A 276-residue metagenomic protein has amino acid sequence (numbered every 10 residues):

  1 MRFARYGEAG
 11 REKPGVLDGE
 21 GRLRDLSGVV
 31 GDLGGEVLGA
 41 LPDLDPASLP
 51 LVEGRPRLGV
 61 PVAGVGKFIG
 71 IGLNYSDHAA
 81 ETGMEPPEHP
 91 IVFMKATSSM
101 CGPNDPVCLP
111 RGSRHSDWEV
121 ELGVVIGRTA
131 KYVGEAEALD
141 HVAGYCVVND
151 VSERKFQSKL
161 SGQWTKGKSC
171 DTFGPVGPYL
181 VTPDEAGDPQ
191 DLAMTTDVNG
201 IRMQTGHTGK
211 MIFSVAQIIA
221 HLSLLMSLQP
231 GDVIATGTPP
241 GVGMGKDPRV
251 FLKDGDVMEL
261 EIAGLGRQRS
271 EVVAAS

Functional and structural regions predicted by a protein language model:
M1-P90, G187, E259, S276: N-terminal non-catalytic cap/leader segment that marks the start of a structured domain
G10, S48-L51, P61, H78 (+2 more regions): Catalytic-pocket segment enriched in acidic/His residues
L58-V60, E81-G83, V107-S116, A130-E137 (+2 more regions): A generic local secondary-structure boundary/capping motif
G66-I69, P90-V92, S98-S99, P106 (+5 more regions): Structural motif
P86-P103, S116-W118, K253-G264: Structural signature of FAD isoalloxazine-binding scaffolds in flavoprotein oxidoreductases
I91-P110, A130-K131, T172-V181, P239-G243: Short catalytic-site patches enriched in acidic/histidine residues that coordinate or position cofactors/metals
G102-A143, V148-S152: Non-heme Fe(II) oxygenase catalytic core, chiefly the N-lobe of the double-stranded beta-helix
